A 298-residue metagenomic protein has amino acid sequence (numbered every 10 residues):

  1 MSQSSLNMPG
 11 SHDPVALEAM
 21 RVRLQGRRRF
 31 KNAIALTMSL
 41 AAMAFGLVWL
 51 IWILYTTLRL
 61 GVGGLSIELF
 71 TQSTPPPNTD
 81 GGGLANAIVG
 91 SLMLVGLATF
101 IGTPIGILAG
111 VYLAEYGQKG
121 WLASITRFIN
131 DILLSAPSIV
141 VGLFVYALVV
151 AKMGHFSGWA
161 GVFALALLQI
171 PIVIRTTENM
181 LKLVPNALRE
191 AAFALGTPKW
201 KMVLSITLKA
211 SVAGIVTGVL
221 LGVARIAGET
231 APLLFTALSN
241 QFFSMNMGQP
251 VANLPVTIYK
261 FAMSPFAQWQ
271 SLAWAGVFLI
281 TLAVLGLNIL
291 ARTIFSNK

Functional and structural regions predicted by a protein language model:
M1-F45, A291-K298: Transmembrane alpha-helical segments of polytopic membrane transport and secretion proteins
E18-A41, Y55-A98, K119, T257-S271: Periplasmic/extracellular loop-to-transmembrane helix junction in inner-membrane transport proteins
P77-N78, L233-T281: Interhelical loop and adjacent transmembrane-helix boundary motif in polytopic membrane transport permeases
A98-N130, L143, A291-S296: Transmembrane-helix boundary motif in ABC transporter permease subunits
T99, T176-T177, K199-F235: Transmembrane alpha-helices
L113, E178, K182, F193 (+2 more regions): C-terminal transmembrane helix and the adjacent membrane-cytosol boundary/short C-terminal tail of inner/organellar
Q118-A123, R127, P185, R189-T217: Amphipathic cytosolic juxtamembrane alpha-helices at the membrane-cytosol interface of multi-pass membrane transporters
N130-Q169: Generic hydrophobic transmembrane alpha-helix motif, especially the helices
